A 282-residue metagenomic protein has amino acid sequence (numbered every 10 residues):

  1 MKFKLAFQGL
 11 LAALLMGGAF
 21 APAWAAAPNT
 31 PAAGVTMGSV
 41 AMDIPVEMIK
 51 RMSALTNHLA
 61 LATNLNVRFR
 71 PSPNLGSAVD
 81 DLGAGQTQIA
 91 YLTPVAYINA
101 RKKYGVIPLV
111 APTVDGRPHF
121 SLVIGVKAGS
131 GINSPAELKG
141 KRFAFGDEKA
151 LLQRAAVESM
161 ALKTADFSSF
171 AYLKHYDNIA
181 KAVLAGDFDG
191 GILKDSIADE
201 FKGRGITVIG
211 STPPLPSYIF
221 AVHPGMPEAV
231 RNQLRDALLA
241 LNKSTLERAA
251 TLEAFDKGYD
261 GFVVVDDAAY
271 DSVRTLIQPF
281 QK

Functional and structural regions predicted by a protein language model:
A26-V95: Extracytoplasmic small-molecule ligand-binding "clamshell" domains of the periplasmic binding protein/Venus flytrap
N29-G38, D43-A54, L215, A221-K282: An extracytoplasmic/periplasmic, membrane-proximal ligand-sensing/linker region
A32, G38-A60, P118-K181, A185 (+1 more regions): Bilobed "Venus flytrap"/periplasmic-binding protein-like clamshell domains and structurally analogous long
A41, P71-L75, G85-I98, K102-Y104 (+3 more regions): Beta->alpha turn/N-cap motifs
N66-P73, D166-H175, G210: Short beta-strand-to-loop elements that line the ligand-binding cleft of bilobed periplasmic-binding protein-like
G76-A90, K103-Y104, A136, H175-F188: Short helices/loops that flank or line small-molecule/ion binding pockets
Y91-Y104, A156-E158, A182-P214: A ligand-binding cleft/hinge motif common to bilobed small-molecule-binding domains
I107-G116, S168-S169, G203-P216: Short beta-strand->loop
